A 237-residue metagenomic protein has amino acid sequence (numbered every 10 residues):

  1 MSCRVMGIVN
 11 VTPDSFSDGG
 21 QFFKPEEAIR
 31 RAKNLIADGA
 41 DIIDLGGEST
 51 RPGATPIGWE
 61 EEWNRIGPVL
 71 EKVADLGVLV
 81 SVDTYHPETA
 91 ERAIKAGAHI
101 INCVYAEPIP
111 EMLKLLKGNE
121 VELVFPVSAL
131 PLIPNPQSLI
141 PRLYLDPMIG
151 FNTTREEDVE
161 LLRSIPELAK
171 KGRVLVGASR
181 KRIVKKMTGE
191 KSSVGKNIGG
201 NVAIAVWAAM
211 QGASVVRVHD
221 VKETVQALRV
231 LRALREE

Functional and structural regions predicted by a protein language model:
M1-F16, R30, E237: N-terminal amphipathic alpha-helix/helix-capping segment at the start of soluble metabolic enzymes
M1-S2, P131-P141, E237: Short, basic, low-complexity termini and linkers enriched in Ser/Thr/Gly/Pro that act as targeting/leader peptides
I8, I42, S81, Y144 (+1 more regions): Generic enzyme active-site microenvironment
T12, I43-G47, V124-V127, Y144-I149: Short beta-strands and strand-loop turn motifs
S17-E26, R30, T50-E71, L79 (+4 more regions): Active-site-adjacent loop and "lid" segments of alpha/beta metabolic enzymes
R30-G46, Q211: Catalytic domains of carbohydrate-active enzymes, especially glycoside hydrolases
G39, I101, L145: Residue-level signal for inorganic ion chemistry
V73-V78, S138-P141: Short helix-capping segments at alpha-helix termini
